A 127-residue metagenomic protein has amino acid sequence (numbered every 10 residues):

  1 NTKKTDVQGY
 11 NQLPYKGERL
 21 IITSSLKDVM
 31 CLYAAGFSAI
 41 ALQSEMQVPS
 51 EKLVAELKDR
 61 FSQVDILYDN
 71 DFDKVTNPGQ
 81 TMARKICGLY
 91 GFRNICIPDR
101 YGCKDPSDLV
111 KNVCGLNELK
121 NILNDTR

Functional and structural regions predicted by a protein language model:
N1-F61, P78: Phosphate-handling DNA/RNA-contact segment within nucleic-acid enzymes
Q12-I22, V54-D71, T76-R127: Replication-associated primase and helicase/ATPase modules
